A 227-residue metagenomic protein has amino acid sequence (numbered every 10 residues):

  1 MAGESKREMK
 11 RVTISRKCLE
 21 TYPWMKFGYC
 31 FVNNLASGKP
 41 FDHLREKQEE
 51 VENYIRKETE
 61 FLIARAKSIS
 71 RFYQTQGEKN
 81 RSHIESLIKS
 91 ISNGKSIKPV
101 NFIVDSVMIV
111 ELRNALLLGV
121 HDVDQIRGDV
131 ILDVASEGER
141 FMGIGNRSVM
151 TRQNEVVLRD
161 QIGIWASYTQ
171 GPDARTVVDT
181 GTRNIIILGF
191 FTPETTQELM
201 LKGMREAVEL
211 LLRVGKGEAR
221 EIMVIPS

Functional and structural regions predicted by a protein language model:
A2-S227: Charge-biased, low-complexity intrinsically disordered regions
